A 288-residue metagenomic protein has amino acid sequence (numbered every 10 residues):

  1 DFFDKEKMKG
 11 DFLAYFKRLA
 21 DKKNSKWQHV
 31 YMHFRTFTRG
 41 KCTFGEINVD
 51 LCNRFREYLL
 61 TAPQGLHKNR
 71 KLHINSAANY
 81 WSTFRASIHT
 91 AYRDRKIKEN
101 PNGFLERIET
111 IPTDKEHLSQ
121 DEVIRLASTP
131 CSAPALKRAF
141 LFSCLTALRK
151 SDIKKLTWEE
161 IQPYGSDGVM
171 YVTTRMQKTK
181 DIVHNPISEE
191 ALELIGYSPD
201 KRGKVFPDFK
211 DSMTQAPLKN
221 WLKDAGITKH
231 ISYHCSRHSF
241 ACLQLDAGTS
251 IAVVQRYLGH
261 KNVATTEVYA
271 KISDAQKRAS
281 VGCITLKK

Functional and structural regions predicted by a protein language model:
D1-K68: Basic/aromatic-enriched alpha-helical hairpins
H33-D50, T61-G103, R149-S151, N220: N-terminal DNA-binding recognition helix of tyrosine site-specific recombinases/integrases
K71-I74, A78-Y80, R93, I97-K150 (+1 more regions): Basic, Lys/Arg- and aromatic-enriched nucleic-acid-binding interface segment
E106-P112, E116, Q120, T146 (+1 more regions): Conserved tyrosine-mediated DNA breakage-rejoining catalytic core shared by Y-recombinases
H117, M176-K180, D211, L258-C283: Catalytic-site neighborhood detector that most strongly recognizes the C-terminal catalytic loop/helix of tyrosine
L141, L145, S151-D152, R237-K261 (+1 more regions): C-terminal catalytic core of tyrosine-transesterase DNA break-rejoin enzymes
E160-D167, T228-K229, T249-V268, A279: Short, polar N-cap/turn motifs at the start of nucleic acid-interacting alpha helices
P186-T228: Active-site/catalytic core of tyrosine-dependent DNA strand-transfer enzymes
